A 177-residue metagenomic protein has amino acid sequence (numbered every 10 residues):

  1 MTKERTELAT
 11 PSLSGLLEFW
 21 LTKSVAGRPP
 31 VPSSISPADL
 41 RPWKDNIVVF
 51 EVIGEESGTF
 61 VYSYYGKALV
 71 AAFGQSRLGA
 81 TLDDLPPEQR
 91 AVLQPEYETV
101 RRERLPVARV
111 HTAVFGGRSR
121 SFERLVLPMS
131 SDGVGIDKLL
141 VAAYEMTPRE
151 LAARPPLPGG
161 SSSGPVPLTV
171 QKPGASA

Functional and structural regions predicted by a protein language model:
M1-L85, A91-A177: Intrinsically disordered, low-complexity terminal regulatory regions
